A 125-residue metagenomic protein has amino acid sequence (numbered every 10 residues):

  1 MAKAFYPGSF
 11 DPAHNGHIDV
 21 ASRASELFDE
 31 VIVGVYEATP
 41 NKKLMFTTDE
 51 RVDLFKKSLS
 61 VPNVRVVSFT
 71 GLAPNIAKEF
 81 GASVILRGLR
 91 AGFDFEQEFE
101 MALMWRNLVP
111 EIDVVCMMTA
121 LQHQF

Functional and structural regions predicted by a protein language model:
M1-F125: Nucleotidyltransferase catalytic core that binds NTPs
